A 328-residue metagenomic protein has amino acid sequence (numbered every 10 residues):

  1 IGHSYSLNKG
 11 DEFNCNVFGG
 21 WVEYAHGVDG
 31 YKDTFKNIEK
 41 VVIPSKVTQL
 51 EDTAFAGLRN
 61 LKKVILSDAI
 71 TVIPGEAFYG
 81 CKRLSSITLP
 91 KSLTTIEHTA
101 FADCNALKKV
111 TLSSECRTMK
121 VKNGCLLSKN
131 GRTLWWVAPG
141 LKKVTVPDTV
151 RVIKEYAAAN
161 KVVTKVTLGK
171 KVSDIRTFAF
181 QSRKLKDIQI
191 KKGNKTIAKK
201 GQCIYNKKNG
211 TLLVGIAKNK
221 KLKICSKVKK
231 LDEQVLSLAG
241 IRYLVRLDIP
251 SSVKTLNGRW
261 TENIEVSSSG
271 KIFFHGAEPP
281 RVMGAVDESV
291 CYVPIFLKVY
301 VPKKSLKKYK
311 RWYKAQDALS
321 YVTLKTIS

Functional and structural regions predicted by a protein language model:
I1-E12, D33-Q49, L58-V72, C81-T95 (+10 more regions): Structural signature of tandem-repeat unit edges
L7-G20, H26: A composition-driven surface/loop motif
E23, D29-K32: Short beta-strand-turn/beta-hairpin segments enriched in glycine/proline and small hydrophobics that form edge-strand
Y31, E51-A54, P74-A77, H98-A100 (+4 more regions): Consensus positions within tandem repeat domains that build extended binding/scaffold surfaces
A179, R259-W260, G284-Y292, K307-T323: Short, aromatic/basic amphipathic alpha-helical patches
